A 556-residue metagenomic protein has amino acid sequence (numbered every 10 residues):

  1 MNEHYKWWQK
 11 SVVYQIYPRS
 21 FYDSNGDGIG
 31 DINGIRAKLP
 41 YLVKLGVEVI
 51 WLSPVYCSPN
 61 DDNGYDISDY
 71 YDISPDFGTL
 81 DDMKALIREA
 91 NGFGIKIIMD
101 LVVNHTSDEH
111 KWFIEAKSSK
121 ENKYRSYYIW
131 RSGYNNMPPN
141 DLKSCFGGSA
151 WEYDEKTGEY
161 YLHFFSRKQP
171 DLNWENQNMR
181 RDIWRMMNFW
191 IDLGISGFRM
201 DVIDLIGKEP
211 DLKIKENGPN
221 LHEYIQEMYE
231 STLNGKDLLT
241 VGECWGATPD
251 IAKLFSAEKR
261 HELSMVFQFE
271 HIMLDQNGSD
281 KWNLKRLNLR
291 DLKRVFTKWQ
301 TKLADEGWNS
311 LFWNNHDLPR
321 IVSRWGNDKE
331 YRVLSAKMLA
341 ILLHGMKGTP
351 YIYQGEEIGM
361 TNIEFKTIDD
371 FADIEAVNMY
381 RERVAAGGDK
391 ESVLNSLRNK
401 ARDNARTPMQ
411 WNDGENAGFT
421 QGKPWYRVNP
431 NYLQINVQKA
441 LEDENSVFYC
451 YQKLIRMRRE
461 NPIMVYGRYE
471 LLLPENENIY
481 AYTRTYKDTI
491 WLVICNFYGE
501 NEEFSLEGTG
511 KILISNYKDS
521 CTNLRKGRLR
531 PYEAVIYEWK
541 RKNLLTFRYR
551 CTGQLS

Functional and structural regions predicted by a protein language model:
M1-G510, I514-L555: Active-site and adjacent substrate-binding regions of carbohydrate-active enzymes
